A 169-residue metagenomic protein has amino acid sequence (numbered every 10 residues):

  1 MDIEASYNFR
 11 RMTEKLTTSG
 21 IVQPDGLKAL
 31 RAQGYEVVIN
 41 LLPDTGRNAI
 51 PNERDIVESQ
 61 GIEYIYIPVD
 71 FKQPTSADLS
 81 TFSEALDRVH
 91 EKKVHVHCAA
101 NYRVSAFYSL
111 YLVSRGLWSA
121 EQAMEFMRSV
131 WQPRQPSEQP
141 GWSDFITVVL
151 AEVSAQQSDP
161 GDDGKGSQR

Functional and structural regions predicted by a protein language model:
M1, I39, G161-D162: Intrinsic-disorder/low-complexity regions
M1-G20, G26, I62, S143-F145: Mobile, glycine- and charge-enriched loop segments and immediately flanking short secondary-structure elements within
I3-E4, R11, L30, D55 (+2 more regions): N-proximal short alpha-helices
T17-H90, S114, W118: Cysteine-based protein phosphatase catalytic domain of the PTP/DSP
V22, Q73, A99-Y102, V130-P133: Short, flexible active-site-adjacent loop segments at beta-strand->alpha-helix junctions, enriched in small/polar
I50-N52, N101, S109-L110: Short amphipathic alpha-helical segments
K72, D78, S83-K93, L110-R169: PTP/DSP superfamily signal
V94-F107: A phosphate-binding catalytic loop at a beta-strand-loop-alpha-helix junction that coordinates phosphoryl groups
